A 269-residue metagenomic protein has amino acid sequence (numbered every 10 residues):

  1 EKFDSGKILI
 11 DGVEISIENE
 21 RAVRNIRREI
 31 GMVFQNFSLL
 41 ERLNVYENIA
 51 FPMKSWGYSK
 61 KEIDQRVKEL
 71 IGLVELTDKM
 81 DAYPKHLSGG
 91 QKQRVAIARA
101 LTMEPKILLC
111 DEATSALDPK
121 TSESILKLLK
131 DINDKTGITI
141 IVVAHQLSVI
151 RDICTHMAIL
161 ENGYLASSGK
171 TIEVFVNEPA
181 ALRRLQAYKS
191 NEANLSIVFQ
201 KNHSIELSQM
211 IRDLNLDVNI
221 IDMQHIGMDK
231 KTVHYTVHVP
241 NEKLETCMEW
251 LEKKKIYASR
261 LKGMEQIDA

Functional and structural regions predicted by a protein language model:
K2, I15-G31, S55, K60 (+1 more regions): ABC ATPase NBD coupling module
G6-E14: Conserved ABC transporter NBD signature motif
V13-E14, A50, K54, K61-D78: Conserved ABC ATPase "signature" region
L43-A50: Short coil-to-helix segment of the ABC ATPase nucleotide-binding domain corresponding to the Q-loop/switch region
A82-K85, T102-M103: Conserved signature/switch motifs of ABC ATPase nucleotide-binding domains
L108-D111: Catalytic Walker B motif of ABC-type/P-loop ATPase nucleotide-binding domains
P119-T121: Helix N-cap at the start of a conserved alpha-helix in ABC-type nucleotide-binding domains
